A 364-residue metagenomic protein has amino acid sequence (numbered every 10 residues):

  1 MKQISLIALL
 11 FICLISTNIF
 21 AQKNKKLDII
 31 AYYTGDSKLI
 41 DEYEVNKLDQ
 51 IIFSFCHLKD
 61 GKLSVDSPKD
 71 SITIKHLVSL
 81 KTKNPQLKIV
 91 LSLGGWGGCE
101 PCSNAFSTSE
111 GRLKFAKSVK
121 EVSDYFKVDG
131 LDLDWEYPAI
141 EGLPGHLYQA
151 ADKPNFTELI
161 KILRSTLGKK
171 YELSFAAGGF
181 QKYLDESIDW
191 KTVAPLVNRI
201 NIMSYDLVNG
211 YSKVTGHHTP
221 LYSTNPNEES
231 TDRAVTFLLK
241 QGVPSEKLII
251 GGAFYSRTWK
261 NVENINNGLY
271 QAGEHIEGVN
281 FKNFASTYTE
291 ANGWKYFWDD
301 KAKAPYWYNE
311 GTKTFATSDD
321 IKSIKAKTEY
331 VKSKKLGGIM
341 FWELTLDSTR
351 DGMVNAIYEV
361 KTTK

Functional and structural regions predicted by a protein language model:
M1-K23: Bacterial Sec-dependent N-terminal signal peptides
Q22-S123, Q271, V354: Glycan-recognition patch characteristic of GH18 chitinases/ENGases and related GlcNAc/peptidoglycan-binding proteins
K25-L27, K47, P85-I89, K127-D129 (+4 more regions): Short, well-ordered coil/turn segments that N-cap beta-strands
I30, K59-I72, K117, P138-S286: Substrate-binding surface in catalytic domains of secreted glycosidases
Y33-N46, S109-D124, Q181-T192, V235 (+1 more regions): Short, acidic/polar
Q50-C56, S92, L131-E136, N198-V208: Non-cysteine beta-strand/loop elements that form the S-adenosyl-L-methionine
I51, L91, L133, L163 (+4 more regions): Conserved, mostly hydrophobic/aromatic
L93, G210, G252-Y330, A356-K364: Glycan-binding loop/region signatures in secreted carbohydrate-active enzymes
